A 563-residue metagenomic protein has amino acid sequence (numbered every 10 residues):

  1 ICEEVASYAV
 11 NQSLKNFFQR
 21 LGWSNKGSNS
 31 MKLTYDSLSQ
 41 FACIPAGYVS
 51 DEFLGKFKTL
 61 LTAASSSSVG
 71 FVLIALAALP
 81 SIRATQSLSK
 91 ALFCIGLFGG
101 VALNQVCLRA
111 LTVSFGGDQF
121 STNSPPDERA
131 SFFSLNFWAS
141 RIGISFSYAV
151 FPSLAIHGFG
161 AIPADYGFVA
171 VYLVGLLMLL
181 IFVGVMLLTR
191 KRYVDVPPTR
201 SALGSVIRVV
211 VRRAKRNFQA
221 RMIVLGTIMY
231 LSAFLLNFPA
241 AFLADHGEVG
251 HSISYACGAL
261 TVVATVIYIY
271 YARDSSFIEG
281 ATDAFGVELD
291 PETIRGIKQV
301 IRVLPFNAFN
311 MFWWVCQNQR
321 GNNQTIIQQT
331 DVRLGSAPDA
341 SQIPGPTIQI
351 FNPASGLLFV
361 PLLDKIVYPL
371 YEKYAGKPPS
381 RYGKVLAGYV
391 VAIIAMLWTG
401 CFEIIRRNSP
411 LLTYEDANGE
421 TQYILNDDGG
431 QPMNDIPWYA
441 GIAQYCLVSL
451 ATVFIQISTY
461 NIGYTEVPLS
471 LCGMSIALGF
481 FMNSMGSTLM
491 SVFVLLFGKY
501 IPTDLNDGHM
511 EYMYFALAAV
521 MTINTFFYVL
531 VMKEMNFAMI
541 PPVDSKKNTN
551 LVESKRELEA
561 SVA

Functional and structural regions predicted by a protein language model:
I1-R20, G99-L103, R295-R320, C446-L450: Pair of pore-lining "gating" transmembrane helices in MFS-fold secondary transporters
Q12, F41-Y48, A75-L76, R141-G158 (+2 more regions): A gly/Pro-rich, aromatic-decorated transmembrane alpha-helix motif that marks the paired, flexible gating helices
L14, F98, Q105-N123, G321-Q324 (+1 more regions): Intracellular juxtamembrane helix-capping segments at the cytosolic ends of symmetry-related transmembrane helices
F18, V49-F53, V150-A164, L243 (+3 more regions): Interfacial helix-cap and linker-helix signal at transmembrane-aqueous boundaries of multi-pass secondary transporters
N25-K26, N123-N136, F168, Q342-I343 (+1 more regions): Loop-to-transmembrane helix entry/capping segments in MFS-fold secondary transporters and related SLC/MFSD carriers
D36, Q40, I44, G321-I326 (+2 more regions): C-terminal transmembrane bundle
K58-A77, S380-W398: Structural signature of the two symmetry-related core transmembrane helices
T85, S121-A130, A139, S145-F146 (+7 more regions): Intracellular loop-helix junctions on the cytosolic face of multi-pass helical membrane proteins
